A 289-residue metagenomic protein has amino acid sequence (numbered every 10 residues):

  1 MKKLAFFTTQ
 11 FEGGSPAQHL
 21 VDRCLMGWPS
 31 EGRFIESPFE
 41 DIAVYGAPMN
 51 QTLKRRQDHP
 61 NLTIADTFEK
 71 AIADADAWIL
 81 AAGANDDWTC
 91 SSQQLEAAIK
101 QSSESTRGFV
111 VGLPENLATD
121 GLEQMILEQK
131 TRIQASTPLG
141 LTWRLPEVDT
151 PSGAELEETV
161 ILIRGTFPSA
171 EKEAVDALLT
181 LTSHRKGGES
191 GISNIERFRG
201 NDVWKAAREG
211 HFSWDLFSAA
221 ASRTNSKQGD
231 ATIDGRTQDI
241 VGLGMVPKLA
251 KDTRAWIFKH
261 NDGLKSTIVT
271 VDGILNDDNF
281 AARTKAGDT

Functional and structural regions predicted by a protein language model:
M1-H59, D74, T159: N-terminal Rossmann-like dinucleotide-binding module
L4, Q134-L145, D149-F167, S190-D202: NAD(P)-dependent dehydrogenases' Rossmann-like dinucleotide-binding region
T8, A81-A82: Glycine-rich, N-terminal phosphate-binding loop of Rossmann-like dinucleotide-binding domains
T63-D74: Short acidic low-complexity segments
A73, W78, R254, G263 (+1 more regions): C-terminal helical cap and adjacent loop that interface with cofactors, partners, or active-site loops
A77, G83-G140: Beta-strand-loop-alpha-helix segment that lines the small-molecule cofactor/substrate pocket of alpha/beta enzymes
N116-E128, P138-A154, T159-V160, K172-V175 (+1 more regions): Glycine-/Pro-rich loop/turn segments that contact NAD(P) or position catalytic residues in Rossmann-like domains
V160-G263, D272-G273: Rossmann-like dinucleotide-binding domain that binds NAD(P)(H)
